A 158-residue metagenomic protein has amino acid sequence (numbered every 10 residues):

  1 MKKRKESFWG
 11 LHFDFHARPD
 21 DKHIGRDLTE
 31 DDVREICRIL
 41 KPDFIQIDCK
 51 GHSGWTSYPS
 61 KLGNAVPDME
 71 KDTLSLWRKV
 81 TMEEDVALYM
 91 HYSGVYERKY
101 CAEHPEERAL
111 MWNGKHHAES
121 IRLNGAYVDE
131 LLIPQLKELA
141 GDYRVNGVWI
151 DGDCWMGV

Functional and structural regions predicted by a protein language model:
M1-H52, V86: N-terminal structural segment of carbohydrate-active enzymes
H12-L28, T56-D72, G114-I133: The substrate-binding groove and active-site-proximal loops of carbohydrate-active enzymes, especially glycoside
F13-H16, D48-K50, H91-V95, I150-D153: Active-site-proximal beta-strand/loop segments in catalytic clefts of secreted hydrolases
D32-I36, L40, T73, W77 (+1 more regions): Alpha-helical packing segments of well-folded alpha/beta enzyme cores
V33, R38-T73, Y96-R108, N113-H116 (+2 more regions): Aromatic-lined carbohydrate-binding/catalytic grooves of carbohydrate-active enzymes
K71, S75, E84-D85: Trp-centered recognition loops
T81, D85-L88, Y92: Hydrophobic beta-strand scaffold residues
M90-V145, G152, G157-V158: Active-site-adjacent "subsite" loops/lids of carbohydrate-active enzymes
